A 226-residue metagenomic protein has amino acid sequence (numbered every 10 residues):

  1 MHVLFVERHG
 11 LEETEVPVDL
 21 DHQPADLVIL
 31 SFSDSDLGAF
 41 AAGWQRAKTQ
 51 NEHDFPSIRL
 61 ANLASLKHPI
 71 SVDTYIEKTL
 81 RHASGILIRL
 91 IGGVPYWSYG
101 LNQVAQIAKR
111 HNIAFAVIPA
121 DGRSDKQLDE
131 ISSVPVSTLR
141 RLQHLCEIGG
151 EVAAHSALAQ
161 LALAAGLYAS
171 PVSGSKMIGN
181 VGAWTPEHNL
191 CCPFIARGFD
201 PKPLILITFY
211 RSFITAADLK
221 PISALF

Functional and structural regions predicted by a protein language model:
M1-F226: An N-terminal assembly and electron-transfer interface module characteristic of large anaerobic redox and radical
